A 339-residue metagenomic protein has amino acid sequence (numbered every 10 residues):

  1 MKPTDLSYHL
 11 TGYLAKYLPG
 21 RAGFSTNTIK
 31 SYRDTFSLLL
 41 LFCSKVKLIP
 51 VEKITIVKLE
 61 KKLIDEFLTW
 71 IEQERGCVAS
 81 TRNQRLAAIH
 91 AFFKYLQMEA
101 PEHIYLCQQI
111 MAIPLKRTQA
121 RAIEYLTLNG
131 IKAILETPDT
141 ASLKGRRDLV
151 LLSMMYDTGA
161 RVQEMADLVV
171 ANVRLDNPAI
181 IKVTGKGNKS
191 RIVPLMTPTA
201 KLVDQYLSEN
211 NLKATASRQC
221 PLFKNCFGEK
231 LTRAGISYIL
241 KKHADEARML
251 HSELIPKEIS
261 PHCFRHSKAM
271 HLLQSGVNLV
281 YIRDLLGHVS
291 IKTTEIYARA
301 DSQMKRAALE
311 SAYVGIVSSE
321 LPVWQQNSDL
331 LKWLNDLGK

Functional and structural regions predicted by a protein language model:
M1-K339: Conserved catalytic core of the tyrosine transesterase superfamily
